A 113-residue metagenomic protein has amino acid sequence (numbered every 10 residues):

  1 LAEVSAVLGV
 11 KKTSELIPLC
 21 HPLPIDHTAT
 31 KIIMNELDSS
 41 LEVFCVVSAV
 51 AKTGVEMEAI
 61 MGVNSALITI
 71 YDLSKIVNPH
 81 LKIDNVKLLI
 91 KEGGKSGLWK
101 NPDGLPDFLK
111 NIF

Functional and structural regions predicted by a protein language model:
E3-H21, H27-F113: C-terminal binding/interaction regions
